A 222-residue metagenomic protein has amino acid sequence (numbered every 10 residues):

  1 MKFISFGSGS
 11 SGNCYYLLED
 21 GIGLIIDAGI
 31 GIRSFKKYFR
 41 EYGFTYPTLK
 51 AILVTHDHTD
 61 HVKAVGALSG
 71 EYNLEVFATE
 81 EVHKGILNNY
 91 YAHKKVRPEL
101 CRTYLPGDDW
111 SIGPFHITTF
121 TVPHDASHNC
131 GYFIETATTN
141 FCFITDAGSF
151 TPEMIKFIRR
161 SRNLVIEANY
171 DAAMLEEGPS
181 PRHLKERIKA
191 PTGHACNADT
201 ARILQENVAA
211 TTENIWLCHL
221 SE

Functional and structural regions predicted by a protein language model:
M1-Y42, C130-D146, N163: Conserved beta-strand hairpin/beta-sheet module of binuclear metal-dependent hydrolase folds, prominently
I4-Y15, D57-H61, V65, T119: Structured catalytic core of nucleotide-sugar glycosyltransferases
I22, Y72-E75, A209-N214: A short helix->loop->beta-strand "cap" motif at the edges of active sites that frequently abuts
I26-G29, K50-D57, F77-E80, C142-T145 (+2 more regions): Active-site neighborhood of phospho(di)ester-bond hydrolases with catalytic His/Asp-centered motifs
I32-T79: Active-site metal-binding motif and surrounding structural segment of the metallo-beta-lactamase
L49, P98, S161-R162: Short, well-ordered alpha-helix to beta-strand connector turns
E80-G131, E135-T138: Metallo-beta-lactamase
P152-E222: Cap/insert and terminal regions of metallo-dependent hydrolase folds
